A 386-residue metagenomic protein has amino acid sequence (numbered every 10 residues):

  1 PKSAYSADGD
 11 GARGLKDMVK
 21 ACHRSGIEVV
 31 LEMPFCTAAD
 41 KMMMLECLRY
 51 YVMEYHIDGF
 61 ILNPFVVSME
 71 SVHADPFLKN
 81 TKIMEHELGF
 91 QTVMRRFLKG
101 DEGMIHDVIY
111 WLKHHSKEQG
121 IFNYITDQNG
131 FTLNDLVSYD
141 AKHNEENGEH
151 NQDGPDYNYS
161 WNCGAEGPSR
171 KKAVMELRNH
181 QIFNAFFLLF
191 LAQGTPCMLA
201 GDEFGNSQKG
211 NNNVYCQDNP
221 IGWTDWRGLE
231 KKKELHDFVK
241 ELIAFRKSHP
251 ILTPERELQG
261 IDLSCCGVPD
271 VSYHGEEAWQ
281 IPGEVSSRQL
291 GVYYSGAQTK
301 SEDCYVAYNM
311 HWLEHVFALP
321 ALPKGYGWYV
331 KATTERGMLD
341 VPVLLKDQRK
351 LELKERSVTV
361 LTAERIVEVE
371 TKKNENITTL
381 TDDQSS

Functional and structural regions predicted by a protein language model:
P1-G14, I27, A38, T195 (+1 more regions): Aromatic-lined carbohydrate-binding/catalytic grooves of carbohydrate-active enzymes
G11, L15, M44, I182 (+1 more regions): Aromatic/hydrophobic pocket-lining residues that form the small-molecule binding cavity in soluble enzyme cores
G14, A21-E28, P34-L88: Active-site neighborhood of glycoside hydrolase catalytic domains
K16-V30, N123, F131, M198-G201: Glycine-rich, aromatic-flanked loop segments that form ligand/cofactor-binding clefts across common enzyme folds
V19, L48-V52, R95, F122-I125 (+2 more regions): Non-transmembrane alpha-helical segments in soluble domains of secreted/periplasmic/extracellular proteins
C36-A39, I61, V67-S71, T132-N134 (+4 more regions): Flexible loop/turn segments at secondary-structure boundaries
H56, F65-G205, N213-Q217, P250-T253 (+3 more regions): Conserved alpha/beta catalytic core and glycan-binding cleft of carbohydrate-active enzymes
S169, M175-F183, L188-M198, D202-S386: Carbohydrate-interacting/catalytic domains
